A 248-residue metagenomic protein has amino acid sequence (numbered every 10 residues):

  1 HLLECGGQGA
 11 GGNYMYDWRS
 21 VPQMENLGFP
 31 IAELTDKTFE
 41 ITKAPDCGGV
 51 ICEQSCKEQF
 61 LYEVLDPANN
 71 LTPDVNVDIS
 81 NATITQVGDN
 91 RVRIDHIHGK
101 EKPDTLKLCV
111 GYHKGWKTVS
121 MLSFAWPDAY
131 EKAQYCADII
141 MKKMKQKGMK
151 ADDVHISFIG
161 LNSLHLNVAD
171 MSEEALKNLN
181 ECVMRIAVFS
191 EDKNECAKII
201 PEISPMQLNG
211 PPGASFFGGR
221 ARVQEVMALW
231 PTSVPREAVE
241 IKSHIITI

Functional and structural regions predicted by a protein language model:
H1-A125, K132: A conserved active-site cap/scaffold subdomain adjacent to cofactor or substrate pockets
K102-I248: C-terminal non-catalytic interaction/assembly regions of soluble proteins
